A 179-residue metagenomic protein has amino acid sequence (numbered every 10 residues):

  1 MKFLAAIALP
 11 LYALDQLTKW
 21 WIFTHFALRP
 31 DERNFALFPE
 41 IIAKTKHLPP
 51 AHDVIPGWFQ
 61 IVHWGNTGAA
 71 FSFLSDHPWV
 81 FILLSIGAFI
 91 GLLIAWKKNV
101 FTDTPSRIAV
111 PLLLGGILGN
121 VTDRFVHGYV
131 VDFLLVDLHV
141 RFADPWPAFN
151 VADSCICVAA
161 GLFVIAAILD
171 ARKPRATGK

Functional and structural regions predicted by a protein language model:
M1-K179: Alpha-helical transmembrane bundles and membrane-interface segments of multipass inner-membrane proteins
